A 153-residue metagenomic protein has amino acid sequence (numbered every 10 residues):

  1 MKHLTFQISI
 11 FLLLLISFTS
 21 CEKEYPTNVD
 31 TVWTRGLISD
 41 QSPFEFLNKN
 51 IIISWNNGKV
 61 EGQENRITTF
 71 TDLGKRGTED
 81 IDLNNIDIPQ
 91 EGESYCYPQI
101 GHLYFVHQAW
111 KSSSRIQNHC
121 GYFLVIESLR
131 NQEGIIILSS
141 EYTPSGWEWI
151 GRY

Functional and structural regions predicted by a protein language model:
M1-S9: Bacterial N-terminal signal peptides that target proteins for export
S9-I10, S114: Residues embedded in well-ordered secondary-structure elements
I16-S20: C-terminal motif of bacterial Sec signal peptides marking the signal peptidase cleavage site
E22-Y153: Surface-exposed, beta-sheet-biased, low-hydrophobicity segments with strongly acidic/polar composition
